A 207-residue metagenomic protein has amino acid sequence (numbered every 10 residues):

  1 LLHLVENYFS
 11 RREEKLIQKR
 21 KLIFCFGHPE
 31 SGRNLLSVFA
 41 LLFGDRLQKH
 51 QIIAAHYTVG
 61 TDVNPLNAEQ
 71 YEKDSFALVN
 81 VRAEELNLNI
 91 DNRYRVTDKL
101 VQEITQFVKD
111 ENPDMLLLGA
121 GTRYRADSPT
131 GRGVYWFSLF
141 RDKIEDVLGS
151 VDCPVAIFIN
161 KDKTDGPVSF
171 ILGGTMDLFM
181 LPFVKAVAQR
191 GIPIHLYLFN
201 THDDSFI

Functional and structural regions predicted by a protein language model:
L1-N7, K109-D162: Gly/Ser-rich helix-loop-strand patches that form or flank binding pockets for ribonucleotide-derived cofactors
L4-I23: Membrane-proximal helical linkers
E13-K15, F43, V108: Replace "in large, NTP-powered and nucleic-acid-processing enzymes" with "in large, NTP-powered factors and other
L16, D162-T164: Short, flexible hinge/linker loops that cap or flank conserved catalytic cores
I17-Y71, S75, N80-R82, D91-R93 (+1 more regions): Small/aliphatic-rich secondary-structure junction motif
E84-L116, G121-T122: Structural beta-alpha unit
V108, N112-P113, L117, F158 (+1 more regions): Long cytosolic C-terminal regulatory regions of eukaryotic multi-pass membrane proteins
